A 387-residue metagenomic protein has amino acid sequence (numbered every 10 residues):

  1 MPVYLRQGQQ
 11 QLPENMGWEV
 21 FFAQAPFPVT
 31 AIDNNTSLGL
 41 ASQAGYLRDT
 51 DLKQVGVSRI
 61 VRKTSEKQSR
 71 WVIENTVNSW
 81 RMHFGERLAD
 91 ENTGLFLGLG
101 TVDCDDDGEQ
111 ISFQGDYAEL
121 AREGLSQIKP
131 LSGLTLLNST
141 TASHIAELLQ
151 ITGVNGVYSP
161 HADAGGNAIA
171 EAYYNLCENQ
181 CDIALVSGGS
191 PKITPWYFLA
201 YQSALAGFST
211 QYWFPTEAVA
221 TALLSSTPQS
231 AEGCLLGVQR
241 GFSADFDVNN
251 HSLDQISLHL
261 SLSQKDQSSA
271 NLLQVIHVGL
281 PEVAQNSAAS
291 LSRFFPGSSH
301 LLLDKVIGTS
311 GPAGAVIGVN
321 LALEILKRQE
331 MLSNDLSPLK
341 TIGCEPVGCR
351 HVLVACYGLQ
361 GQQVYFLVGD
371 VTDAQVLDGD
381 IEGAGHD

Functional and structural regions predicted by a protein language model:
M1-L40, Q202-H277, L359-Q360, V364-D387: Condensing-enzyme catalytic core mediating Claisen C-C bond formation in acyl metabolism
M1-P2, D90-T93, I128, T152-V154 (+7 more regions): Short coil/turn connectors at secondary-structure junctions
V3-L5, P26-H144, L148-L149, K265-F295: Conserved beta-ketoacyl condensing-enzyme motif
V57-E74, T101, G133-L134, N155-N167 (+8 more regions): Active-site pocket-shaping loop/turn-to-helix segments
V72-M82, N138-L149, G156-S187, E217-Q229 (+1 more regions): Active-site-proximal alpha-helical scaffold in enzymes
F96-L99, S159, A184-S190, L353-Y357: Short beta-strand segments
P191-T210, A244-Q255, P281-A289, A313-L321 (+2 more regions): Active-site-adjacent elements of ketosynthase-type condensing enzymes
F295-T309: Conserved phosphate-binding/catalytic loops in two-lobed NTP-binding clefts
